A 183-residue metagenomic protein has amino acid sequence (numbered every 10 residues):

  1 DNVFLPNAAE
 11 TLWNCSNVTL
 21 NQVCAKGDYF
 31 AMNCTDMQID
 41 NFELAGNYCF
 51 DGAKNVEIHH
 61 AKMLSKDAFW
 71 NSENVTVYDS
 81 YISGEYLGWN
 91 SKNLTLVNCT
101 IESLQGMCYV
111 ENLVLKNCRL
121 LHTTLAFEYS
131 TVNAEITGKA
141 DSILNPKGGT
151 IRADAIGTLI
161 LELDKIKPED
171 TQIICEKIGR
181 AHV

Functional and structural regions predicted by a protein language model:
D1-H182: Long, distal/terminal scaffolding or interaction modules with repetitive or compositionally biased sequence
